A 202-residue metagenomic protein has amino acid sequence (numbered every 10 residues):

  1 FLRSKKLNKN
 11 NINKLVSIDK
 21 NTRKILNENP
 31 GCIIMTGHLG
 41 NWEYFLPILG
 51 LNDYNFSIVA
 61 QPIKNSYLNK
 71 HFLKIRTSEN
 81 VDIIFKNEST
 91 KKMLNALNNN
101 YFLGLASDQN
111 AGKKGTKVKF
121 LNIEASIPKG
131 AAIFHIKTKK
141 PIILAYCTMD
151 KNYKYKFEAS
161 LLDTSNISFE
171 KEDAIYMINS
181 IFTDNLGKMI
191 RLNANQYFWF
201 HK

Functional and structural regions predicted by a protein language model:
F1-T36, N69-K74, N80: Membrane-anchoring hydrophobic helices of lipid-metabolizing enzymes
K5, N10-V16, G37-G40, S66 (+3 more regions): Flexible, active-site-adjacent loop/turn segments at secondary-structure boundaries
N8-L15, Q61, S78-I84, F120-N122 (+2 more regions): Short, flexible loop segments at the rims of nucleotide/cofactor-binding pockets, characterized by
N8-N13, T36-G37, N55-I58, N95-N98: Short acidic/polar alpha-helix capping motifs at helix-coil junctions
V16-D19, W42-L46, I63-N65, F102-L105 (+1 more regions): Short hydrophobic/aromatic-rich motifs at helix boundaries and adjacent loops
K24-G31, L51, N87-K202: Non-catalytic C-terminal accessory region of glycerolipid acyltransferases and related lyso-lipid remodeling enzymes
P30-N87, K113-T116: Catalytic core of membrane glycerolipid acyltransferases/transacylases, capturing the structured, soluble-facing
